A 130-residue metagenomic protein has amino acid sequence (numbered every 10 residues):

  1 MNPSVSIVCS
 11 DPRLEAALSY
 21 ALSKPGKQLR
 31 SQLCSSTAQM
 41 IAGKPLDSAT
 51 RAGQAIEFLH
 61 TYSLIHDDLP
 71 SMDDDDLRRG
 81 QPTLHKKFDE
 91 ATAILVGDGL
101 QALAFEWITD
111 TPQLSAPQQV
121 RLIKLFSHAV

Functional and structural regions predicted by a protein language model:
M1-V5: N-terminal amphipathic/basic leader segments beginning at the initiator methionine
V8-V130: Mg2+-dependent prenyl diphosphate-binding active-site environment of isoprenoid biosynthetic enzymes
